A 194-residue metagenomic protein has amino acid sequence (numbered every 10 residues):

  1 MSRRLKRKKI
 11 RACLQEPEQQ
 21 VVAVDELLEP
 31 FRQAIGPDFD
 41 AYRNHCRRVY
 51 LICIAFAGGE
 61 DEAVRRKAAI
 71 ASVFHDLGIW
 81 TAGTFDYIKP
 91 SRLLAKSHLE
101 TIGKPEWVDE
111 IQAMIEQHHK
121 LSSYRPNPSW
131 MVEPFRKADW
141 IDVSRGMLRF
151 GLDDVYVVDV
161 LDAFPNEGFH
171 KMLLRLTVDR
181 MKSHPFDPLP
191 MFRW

Functional and structural regions predicted by a protein language model:
S2-V22, Q33-D61, F74, T101-G103 (+1 more regions): Divalent metal-dependent phosphate-bond-processing catalytic cores, especially two-metal-ion Mg2+/Mn2+ enzymes that act
V49-C53, D86-T101: An active-site-proximal "capping" alpha-helix that borders the catalytic cofactor pocket
V64-A82, Y87, S91, Q112-H119: His-Asp-centered metal-binding catalytic motifs of divalent-metal-dependent phosphohydrolases/nucleases
L93, S97, A113, E133: Surface-exposed charge patches
A95, E116-Q117, D139-W140: Hydrophobic alpha-helical segments of small multi-pass membrane proteins
K104-D109: Membrane-interface starts of transmembrane alpha-helices
